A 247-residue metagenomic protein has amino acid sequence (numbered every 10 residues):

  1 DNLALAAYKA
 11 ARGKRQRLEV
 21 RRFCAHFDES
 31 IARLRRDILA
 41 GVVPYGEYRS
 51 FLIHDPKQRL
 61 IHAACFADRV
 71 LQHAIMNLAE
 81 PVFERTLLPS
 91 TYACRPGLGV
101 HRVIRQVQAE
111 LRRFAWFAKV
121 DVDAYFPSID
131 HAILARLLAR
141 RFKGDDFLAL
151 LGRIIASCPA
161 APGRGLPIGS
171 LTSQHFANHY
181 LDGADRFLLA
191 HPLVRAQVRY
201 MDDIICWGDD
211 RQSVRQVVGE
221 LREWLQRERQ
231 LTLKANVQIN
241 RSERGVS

Functional and structural regions predicted by a protein language model:
D1-K143, I154-P159: Conserved two-metal-ion catalytic palm core of "right-hand" nucleic acid polymerases, unifying RNA-dependent RNA
S30, D37-I38, P89-S90, R95 (+3 more regions): Conserved polymerase palm-domain catalytic core
